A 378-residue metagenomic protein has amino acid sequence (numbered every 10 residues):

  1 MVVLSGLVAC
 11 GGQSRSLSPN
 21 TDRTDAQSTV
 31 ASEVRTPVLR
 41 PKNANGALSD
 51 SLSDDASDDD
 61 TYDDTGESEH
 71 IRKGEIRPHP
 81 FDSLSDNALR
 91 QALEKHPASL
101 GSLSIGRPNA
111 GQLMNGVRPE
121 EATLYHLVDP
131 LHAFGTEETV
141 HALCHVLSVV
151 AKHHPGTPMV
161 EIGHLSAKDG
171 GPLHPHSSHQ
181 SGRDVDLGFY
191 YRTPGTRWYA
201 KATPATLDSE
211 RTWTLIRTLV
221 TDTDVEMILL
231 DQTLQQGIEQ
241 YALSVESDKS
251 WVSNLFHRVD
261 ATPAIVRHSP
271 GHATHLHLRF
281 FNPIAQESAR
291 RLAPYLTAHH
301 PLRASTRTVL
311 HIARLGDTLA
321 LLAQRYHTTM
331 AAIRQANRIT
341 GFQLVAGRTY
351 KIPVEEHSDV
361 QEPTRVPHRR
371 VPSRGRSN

Functional and structural regions predicted by a protein language model:
M1-L7: Bacterial N-terminal signal peptides
G11-A26: Bacterial Sec signal peptide processing site at the extreme N-terminus
S14, D63-E69, G74, A200-L315 (+1 more regions): Catalytic cores and adjacent binding grooves of peptidoglycan-active enzymes
E94-I162, V225-E226: Active-site acidic/histidine clusters and adjacent loop/turn architecture that either coordinate catalytic ions
L124-E137, P172-H176, R197-L207, I216 (+2 more regions): Second-shell loop/turn segments in exported
P155-H176, L230-Y241: Acidic helix-start/capping segments at beta-turn-to-alpha-helix junctions
G170-T193: Short, surface-exposed glycine/acidic/tryptophan-bearing loops
L321-Q324, T328-G375: Extracellular LysM carbohydrate-binding repeats and other cell-envelope/extracellular binding modules
